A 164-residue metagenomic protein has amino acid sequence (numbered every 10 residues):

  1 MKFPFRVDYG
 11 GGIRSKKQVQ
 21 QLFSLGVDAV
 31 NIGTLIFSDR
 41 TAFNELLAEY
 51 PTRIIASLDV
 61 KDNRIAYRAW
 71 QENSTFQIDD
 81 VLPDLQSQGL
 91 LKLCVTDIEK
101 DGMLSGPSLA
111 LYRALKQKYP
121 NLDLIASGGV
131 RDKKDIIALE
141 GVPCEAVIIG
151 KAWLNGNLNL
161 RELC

Functional and structural regions predicted by a protein language model:
M1-A29, A110-A146, L163: Catalytic cores of alpha/beta
D8-G12, N31-G33, I55-D59, C94-T96 (+2 more regions): A cross-family glycoside hydrolase active-site/sugar-binding cleft signature
S15, S38, Q77, S108 (+3 more regions): A diffuse structural propensity rather than consistent per-protein peaks
Q20, V27-D101: Conserved anion-binding
T41-E49, I136-C164: C-terminal helical cap(s) of enzyme catalytic domains, especially alpha/beta-barrels
A48-T52, E72-T75, L111-R113, V142-P143 (+1 more regions): Short, hinge-like loop/turn segments at secondary-structure boundaries
D101, R131-K134, N155: Active-site environment of divalent metal-dependent phosphoester hydrolases
M103-S105: Leloir-type glycosyltransferase catalytic cores
